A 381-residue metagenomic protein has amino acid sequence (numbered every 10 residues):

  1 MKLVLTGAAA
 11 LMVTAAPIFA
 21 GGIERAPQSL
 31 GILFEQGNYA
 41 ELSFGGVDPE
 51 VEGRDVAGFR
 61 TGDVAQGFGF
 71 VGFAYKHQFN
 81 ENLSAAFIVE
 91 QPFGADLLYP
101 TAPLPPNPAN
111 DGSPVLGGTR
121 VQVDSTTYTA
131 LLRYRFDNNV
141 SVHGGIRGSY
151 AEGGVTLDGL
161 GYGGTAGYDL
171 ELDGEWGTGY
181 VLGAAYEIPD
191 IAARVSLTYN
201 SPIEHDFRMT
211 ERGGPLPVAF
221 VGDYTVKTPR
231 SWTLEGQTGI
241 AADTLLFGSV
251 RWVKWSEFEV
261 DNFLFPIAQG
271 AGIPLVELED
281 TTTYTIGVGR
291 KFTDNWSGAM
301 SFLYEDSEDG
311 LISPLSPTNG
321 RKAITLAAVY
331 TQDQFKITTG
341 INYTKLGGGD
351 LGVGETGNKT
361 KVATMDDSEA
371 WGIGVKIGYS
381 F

Functional and structural regions predicted by a protein language model:
L3-F44, P49, D190-A192, P202-I203 (+2 more regions): Outer-membrane beta-barrel biogenesis signature
G21-I23, V51-F59, G69-G72, Q78-F381: Outer-membrane beta-barrel porins/channels
S29-Q36, D63-G67, A74-Q78: Short secondary-structure boundary/capping segments within folded domains
